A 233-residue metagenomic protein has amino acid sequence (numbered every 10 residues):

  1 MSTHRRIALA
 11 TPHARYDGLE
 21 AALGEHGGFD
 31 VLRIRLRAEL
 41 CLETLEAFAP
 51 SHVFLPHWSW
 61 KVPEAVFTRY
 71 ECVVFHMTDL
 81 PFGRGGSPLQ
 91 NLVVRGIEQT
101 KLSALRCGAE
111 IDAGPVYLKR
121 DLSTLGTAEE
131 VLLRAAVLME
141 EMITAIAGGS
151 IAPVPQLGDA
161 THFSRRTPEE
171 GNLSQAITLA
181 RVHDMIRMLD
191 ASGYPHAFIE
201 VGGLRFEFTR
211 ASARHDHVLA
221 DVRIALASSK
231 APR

Functional and structural regions predicted by a protein language model:
M1-R233: One-carbon transfer enzymes
